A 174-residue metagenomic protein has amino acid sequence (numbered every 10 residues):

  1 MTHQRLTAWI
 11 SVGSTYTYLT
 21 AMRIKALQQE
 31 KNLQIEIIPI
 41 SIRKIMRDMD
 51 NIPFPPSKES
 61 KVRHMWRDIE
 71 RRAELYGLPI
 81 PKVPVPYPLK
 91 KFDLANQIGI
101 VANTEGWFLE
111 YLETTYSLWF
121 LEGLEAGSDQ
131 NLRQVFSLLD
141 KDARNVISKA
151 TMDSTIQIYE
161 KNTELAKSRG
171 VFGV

Functional and structural regions predicted by a protein language model:
T2-T7, S11-L33, T114-V174: C-terminal cap of thioredoxin/glutaredoxin-like
V12, L19-W119: Structural alpha/beta surface segment adjacent to cysteine/selenocysteine redox centers across thiol/disulfide enzymes
